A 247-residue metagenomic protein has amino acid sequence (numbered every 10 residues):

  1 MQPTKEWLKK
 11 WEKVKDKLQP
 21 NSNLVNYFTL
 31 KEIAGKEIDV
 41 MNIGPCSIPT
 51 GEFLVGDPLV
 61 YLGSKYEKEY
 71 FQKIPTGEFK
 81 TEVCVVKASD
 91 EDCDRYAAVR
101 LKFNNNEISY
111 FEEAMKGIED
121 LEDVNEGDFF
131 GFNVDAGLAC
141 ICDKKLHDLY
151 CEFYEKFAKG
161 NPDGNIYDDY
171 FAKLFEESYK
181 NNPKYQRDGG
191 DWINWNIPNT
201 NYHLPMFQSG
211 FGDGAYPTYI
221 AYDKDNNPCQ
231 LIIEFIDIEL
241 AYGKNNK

Functional and structural regions predicted by a protein language model:
M1-F211, A215-K247: N-terminal domain-onset segments
